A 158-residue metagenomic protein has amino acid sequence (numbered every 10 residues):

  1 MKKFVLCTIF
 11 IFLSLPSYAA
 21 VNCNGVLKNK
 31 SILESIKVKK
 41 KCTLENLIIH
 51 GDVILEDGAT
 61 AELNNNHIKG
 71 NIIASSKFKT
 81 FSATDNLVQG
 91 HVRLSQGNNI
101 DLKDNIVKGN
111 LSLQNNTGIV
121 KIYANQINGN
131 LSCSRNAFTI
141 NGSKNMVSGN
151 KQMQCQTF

Functional and structural regions predicted by a protein language model:
F4-L13: Sec-dependent N-terminal signal peptides
A20-F158: Extended beta-solenoid/beta-helix repeat architectures
